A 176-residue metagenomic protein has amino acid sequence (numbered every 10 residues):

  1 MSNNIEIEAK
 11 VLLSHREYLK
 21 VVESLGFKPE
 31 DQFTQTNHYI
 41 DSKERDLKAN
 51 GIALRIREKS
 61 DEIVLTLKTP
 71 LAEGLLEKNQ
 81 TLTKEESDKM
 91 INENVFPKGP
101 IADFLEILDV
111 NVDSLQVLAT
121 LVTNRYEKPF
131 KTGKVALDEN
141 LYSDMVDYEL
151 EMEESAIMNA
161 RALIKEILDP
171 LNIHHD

Functional and structural regions predicted by a protein language model:
M1-D176: Phosphate-end processing signature that detects enzymes handling 5′-triphosphorylated RNA and polyphosphate
